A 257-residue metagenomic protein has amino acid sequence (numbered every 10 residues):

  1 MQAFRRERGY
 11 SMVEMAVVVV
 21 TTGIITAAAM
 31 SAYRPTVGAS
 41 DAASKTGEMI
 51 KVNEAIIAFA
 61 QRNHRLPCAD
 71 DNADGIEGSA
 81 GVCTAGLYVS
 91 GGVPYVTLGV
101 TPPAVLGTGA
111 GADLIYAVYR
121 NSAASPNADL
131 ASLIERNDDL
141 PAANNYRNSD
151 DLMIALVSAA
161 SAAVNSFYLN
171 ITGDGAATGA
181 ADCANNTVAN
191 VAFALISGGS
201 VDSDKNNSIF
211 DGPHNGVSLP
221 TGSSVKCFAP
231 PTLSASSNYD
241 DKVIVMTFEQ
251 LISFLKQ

Functional and structural regions predicted by a protein language model:
Q2-Y33: N-terminal single-pass transmembrane signal-anchor helix
P35-Q257: N-terminal pilin/flagellin-like segments and related low-complexity appendage regions
